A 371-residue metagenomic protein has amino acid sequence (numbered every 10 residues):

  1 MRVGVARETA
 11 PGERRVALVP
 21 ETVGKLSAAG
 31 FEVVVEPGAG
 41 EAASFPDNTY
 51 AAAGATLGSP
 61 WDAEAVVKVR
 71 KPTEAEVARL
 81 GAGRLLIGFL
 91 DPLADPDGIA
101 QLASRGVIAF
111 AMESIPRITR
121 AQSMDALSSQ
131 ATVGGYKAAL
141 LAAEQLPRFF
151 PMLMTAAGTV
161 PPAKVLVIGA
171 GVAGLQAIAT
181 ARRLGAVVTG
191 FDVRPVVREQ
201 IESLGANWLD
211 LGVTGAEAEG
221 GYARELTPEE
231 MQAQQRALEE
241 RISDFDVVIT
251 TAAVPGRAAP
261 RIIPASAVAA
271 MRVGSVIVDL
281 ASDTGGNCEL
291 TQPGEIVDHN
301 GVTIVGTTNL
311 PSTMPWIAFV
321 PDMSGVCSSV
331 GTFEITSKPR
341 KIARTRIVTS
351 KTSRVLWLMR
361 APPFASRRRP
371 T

Functional and structural regions predicted by a protein language model:
M1-Q101, R105: An N-terminal-biased, well-structured beta-alpha scaffold segment characteristic of Rossmann-like dinucleotide-binding
A6-F45, P151-D244: Glycine-rich phosphate/diphosphate-binding loop of Rossmann-like nucleotide-binding domains
V23, D47, V77, I99 (+4 more regions): Generic hydrophobic/aromatic pocket-lining and core-packing "Φ" positions
G54-E64, K71-P72, E219-V248, A252-A269 (+1 more regions): A structured beta-alpha segment of the ubiquitous adenosine-cofactor-binding alpha/beta core
L93, V133, G171-V172: Residue-level detector of alpha-helix initiation sites
L93-T119, R257-L310: Rossmann-fold NAD(P)-binding glycine/threonine-rich loop
E113-A156, P162, S282, C288-D322 (+2 more regions): Adenosine-phosphate binding glycine-rich loop
P321-S329, S337-R340, R344-T371: Low-acidity, Ser/Thr- and Arg-rich intrinsically disordered low-complexity segments
